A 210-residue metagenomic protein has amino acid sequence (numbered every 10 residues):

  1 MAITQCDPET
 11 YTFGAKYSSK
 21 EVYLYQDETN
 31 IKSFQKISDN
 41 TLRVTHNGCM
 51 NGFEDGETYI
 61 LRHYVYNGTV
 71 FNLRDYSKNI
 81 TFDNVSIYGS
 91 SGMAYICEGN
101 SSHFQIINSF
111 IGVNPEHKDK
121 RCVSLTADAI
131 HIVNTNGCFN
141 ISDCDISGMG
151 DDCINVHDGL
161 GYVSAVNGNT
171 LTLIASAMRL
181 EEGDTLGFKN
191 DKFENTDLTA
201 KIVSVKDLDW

Functional and structural regions predicted by a protein language model:
M1, V65-S77, G92-N100, A129-N134: Extracellular beta-strand-rich solenoid/capping regions of secreted or surface-exposed proteins that bind or remodel
M1-N67, F110-I132, D151-F193, D197-W210: Acidic/polar low-complexity surface segments
E9, T81, M93-A94: Long, compositionally biased low-complexity segments
E54-I60, S91-M93, C97, G137: Short charge-dense sequence patches
L61, V85, I96, K120-C122 (+2 more regions): Homeobox/homeodomain signature
K78-G89, S102-E116, G137-G148, D184: Right-handed parallel beta-helix
M93, F104, D152: Glycine-centered loop/turn positions within well-structured domains that cap or flank conserved ligand/cofactor-binding
G99, D145, D158-L160: A mature extracytoplasmic/lumenal domain signature
